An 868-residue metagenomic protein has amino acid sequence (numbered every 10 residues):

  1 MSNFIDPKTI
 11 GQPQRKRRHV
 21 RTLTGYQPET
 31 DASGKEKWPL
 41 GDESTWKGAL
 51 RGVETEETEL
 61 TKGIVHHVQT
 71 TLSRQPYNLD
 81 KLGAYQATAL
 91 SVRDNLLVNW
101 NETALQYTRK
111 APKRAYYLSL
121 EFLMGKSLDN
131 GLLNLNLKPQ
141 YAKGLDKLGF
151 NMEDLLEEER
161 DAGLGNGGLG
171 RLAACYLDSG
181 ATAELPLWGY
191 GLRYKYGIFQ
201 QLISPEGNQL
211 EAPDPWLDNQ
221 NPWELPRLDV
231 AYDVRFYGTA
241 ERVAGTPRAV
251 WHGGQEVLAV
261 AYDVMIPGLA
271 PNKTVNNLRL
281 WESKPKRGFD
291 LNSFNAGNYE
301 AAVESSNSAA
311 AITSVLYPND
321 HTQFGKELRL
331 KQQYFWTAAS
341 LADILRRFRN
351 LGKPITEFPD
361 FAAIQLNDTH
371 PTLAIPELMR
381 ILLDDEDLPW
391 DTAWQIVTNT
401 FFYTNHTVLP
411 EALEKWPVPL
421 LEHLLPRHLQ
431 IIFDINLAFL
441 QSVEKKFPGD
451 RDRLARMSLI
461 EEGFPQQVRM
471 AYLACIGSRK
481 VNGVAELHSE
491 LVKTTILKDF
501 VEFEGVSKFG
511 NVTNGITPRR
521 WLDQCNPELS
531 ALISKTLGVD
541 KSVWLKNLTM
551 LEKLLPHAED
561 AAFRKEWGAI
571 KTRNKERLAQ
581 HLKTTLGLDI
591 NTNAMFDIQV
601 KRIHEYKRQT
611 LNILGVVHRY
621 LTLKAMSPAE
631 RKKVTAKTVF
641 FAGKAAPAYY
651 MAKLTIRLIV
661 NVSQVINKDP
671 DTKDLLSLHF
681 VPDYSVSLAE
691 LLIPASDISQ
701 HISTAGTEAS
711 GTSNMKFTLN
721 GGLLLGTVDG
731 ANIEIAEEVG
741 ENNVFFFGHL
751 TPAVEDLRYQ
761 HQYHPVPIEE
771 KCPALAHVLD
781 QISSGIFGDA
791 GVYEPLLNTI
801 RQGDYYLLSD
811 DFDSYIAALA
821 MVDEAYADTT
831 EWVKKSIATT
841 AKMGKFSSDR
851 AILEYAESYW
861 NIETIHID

Functional and structural regions predicted by a protein language model:
S2-D868: A conserved ligand/cofactor-binding region detector
